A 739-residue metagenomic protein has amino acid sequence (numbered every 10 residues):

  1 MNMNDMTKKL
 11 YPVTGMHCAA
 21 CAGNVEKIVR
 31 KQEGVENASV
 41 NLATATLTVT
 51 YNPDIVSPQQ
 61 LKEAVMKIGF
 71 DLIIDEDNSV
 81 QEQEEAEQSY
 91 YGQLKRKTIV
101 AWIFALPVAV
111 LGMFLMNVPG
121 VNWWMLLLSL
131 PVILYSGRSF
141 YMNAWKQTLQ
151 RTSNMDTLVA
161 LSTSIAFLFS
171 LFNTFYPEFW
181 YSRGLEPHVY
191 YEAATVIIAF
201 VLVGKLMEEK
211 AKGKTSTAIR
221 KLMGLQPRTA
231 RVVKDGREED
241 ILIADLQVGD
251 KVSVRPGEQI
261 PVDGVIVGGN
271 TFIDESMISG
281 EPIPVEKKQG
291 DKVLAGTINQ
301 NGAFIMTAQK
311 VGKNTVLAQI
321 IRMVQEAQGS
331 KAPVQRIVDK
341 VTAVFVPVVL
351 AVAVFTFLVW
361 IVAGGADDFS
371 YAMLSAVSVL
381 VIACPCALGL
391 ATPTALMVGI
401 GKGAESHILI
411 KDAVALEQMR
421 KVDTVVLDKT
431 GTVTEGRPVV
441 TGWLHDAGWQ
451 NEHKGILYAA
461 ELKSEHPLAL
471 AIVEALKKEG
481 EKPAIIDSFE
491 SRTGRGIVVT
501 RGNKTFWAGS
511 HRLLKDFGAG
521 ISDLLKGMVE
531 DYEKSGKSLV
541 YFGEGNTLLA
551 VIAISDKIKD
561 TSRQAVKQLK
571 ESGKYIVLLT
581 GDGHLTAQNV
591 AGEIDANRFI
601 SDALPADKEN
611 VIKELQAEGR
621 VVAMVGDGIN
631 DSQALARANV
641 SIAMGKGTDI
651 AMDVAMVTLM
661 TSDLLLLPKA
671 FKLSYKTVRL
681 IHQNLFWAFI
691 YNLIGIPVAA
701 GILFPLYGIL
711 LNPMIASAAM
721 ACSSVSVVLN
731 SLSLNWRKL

Functional and structural regions predicted by a protein language model:
M1-G120, W124, K146, K221 (+5 more regions): Flexible metal-binding regulatory segments at protein termini and peripheral loops
G23, R501-N503, G543-Q683: Conserved ATP-binding TGD loop and adjacent catalytic N/P-domain core of P-type ATPases
E33-I55, Q59, Y191, R220-N314 (+3 more regions): Conserved cytosolic catalytic loops of P-type ATPases
Q60-E82, N122-M125, S129-T229, V233 (+5 more regions): Actuator/coupling domain of P-type ATPases
I99-A109, R336-G364, A376-T394, H682-L711: Bilayer-spanning, highly hydrophobic alpha-helical transmembrane segments
A105, L468, K477-N589, L604: Signature of the cytosolic headpiece of P-type E1-E2 ATPases
F114-N117, L149, L168, K402 (+6 more regions): Membrane-embedded alpha-helical bundles of multi-pass transporters
I278, L374, C384-A460, L615 (+2 more regions): Conserved catalytic phosphorylation-site environment of P-type ATPases
